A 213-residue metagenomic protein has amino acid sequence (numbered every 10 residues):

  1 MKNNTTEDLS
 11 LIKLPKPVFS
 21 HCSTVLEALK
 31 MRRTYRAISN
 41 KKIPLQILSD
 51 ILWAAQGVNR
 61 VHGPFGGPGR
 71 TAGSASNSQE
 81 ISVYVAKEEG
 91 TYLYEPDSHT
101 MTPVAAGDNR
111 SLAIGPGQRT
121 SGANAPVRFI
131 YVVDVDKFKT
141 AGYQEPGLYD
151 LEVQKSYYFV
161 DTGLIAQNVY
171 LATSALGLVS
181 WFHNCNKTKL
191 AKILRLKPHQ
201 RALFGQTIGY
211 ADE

Functional and structural regions predicted by a protein language model:
M1-K2, K197: Secreted/extracellular ectodomain signature
K2-V127: N-terminal amphipathic, basic helical "cap/leader" segment at the start of enzyme domains
S10-L11, F19, V153-K155, F204 (+1 more regions): A short, structure-level motif marking secondary-structure boundaries and short turns
R32, I51, V83, A125-T140 (+1 more regions): Small-aliphatic-rich amphipathic alpha-helix that forms the alpha element of a beta-alpha
A75, W181-F182, P198: Short, surface-exposed helix-loop/turn micro-motifs enriched in polar/charged residues
Q144-P146: Flexible internal linker/loop segments at domain or repeat junctions
L194-E213: A glycine-rich helix N-cap at a beta->alpha junction
